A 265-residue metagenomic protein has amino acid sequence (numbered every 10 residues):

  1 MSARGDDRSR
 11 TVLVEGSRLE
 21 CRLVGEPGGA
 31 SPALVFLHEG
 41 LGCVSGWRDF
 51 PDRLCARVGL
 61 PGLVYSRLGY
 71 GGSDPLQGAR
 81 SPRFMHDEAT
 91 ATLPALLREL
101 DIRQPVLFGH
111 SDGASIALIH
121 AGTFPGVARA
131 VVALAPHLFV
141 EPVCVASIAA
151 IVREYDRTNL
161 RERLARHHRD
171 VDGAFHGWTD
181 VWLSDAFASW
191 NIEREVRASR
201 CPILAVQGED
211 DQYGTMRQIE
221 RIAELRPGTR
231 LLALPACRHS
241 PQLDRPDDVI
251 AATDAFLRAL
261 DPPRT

Functional and structural regions predicted by a protein language model:
E20-P75: Conserved HGGG/HGGXW glycine-rich cap/lid loop of the alpha/beta-hydrolase fold
V64-Q104: Active-site loop/oxyanion-hole signature of alpha/beta-hydrolase fold enzymes
R103-E141: Conserved hydrolase catalytic core segment
W178-E195: Active-site nucleophile elbow and catalytic-triad environment of alpha/beta-hydrolase enzymes
S199, A205-Q207: Short beta-strand/loop motif that positions the catalytic acidic residue of the alpha/beta-hydrolase fold
C201, T215-E224: Short alpha-helix in the alpha/beta-hydrolase fold that links the catalytic acid
E209-G214: Acidic catalytic loop of the alpha/beta-hydrolase fold
R230, P235-T265: Catalytic active-site module of serine/aspartate enzymes centered on a nucleophile-bearing elbow/loop
